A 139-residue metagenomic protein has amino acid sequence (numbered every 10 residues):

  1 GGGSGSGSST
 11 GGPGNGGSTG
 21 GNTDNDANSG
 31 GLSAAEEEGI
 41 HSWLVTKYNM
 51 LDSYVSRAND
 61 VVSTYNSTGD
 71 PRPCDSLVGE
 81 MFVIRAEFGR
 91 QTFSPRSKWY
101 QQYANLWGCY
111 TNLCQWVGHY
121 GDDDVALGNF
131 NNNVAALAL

Functional and structural regions predicted by a protein language model:
G1-A35: Ser/Thr/Gly/Pro-rich low-complexity, disordered linker/stalk segments of secreted and cell-surface proteins
S8-G11, L32, P73, M81 (+1 more regions): Extended non-catalytic scaffold regions that mediate assembly and binding in large macromolecular machines
G21-D75: Immediate post-signal-peptide N-terminus of mature secreted/exported proteins
S56, F82-R85, A138: Repeated polar recognition positions within modular binding domains
Y65-G69, G121, G128: Short helix-adjacent coil turns
E80-L127: Long, amphipathic, charge-rich alpha-helical segments that form helical bundles/coiled-coils
F130-L139: Short, low-complexity, Pro/Ser/Thr/Gly-rich segments in the mature regions of secreted, periplasmic
